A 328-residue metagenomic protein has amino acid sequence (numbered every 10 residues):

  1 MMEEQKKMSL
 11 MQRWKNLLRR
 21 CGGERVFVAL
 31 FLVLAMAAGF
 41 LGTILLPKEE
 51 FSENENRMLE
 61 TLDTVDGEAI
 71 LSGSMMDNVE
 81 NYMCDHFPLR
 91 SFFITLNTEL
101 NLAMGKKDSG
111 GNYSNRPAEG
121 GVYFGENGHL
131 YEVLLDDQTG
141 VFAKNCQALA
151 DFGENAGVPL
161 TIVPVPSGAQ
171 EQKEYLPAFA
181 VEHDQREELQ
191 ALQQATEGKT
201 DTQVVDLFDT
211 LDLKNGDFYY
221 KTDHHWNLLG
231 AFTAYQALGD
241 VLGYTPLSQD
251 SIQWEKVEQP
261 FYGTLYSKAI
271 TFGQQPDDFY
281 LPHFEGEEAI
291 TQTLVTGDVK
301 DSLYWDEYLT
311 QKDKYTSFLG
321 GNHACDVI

Functional and structural regions predicted by a protein language model:
M1-I328: Extracellular glycan-modifying ectodomains
